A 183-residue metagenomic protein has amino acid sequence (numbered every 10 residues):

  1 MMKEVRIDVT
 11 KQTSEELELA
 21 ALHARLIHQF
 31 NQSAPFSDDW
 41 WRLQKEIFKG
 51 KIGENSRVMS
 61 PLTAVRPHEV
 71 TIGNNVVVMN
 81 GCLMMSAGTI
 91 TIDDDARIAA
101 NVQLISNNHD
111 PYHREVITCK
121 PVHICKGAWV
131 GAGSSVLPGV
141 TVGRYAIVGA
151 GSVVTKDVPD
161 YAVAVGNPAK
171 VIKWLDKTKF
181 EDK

Functional and structural regions predicted by a protein language model:
M1-N55, A169-K183: Terminal amphipathic alpha-helical/low-complexity segments used for targeting or macromolecular assembly
S14, I47, P67, A87 (+1 more regions): Residues at secondary-structure transition points
L26, D110, T118, V154 (+1 more regions): Glycine-rich, flexible loop/turn motifs
W41, S60-P61, D110: Short linear capping/connector segments at secondary-structure termini
E54, M59-S60, V65-R66, G73-N74 (+14 more regions): Left-handed beta-helix
N108-D110, R114-V116, V140, W174-L175: Conserved catalytic-core motifs of eukaryotic protein kinase domains, centered on the activation segment
Y112-H113, C119, A162-V163, K177-F180: Short, glycine/charged-enriched secondary-structure capping and boundary segments
